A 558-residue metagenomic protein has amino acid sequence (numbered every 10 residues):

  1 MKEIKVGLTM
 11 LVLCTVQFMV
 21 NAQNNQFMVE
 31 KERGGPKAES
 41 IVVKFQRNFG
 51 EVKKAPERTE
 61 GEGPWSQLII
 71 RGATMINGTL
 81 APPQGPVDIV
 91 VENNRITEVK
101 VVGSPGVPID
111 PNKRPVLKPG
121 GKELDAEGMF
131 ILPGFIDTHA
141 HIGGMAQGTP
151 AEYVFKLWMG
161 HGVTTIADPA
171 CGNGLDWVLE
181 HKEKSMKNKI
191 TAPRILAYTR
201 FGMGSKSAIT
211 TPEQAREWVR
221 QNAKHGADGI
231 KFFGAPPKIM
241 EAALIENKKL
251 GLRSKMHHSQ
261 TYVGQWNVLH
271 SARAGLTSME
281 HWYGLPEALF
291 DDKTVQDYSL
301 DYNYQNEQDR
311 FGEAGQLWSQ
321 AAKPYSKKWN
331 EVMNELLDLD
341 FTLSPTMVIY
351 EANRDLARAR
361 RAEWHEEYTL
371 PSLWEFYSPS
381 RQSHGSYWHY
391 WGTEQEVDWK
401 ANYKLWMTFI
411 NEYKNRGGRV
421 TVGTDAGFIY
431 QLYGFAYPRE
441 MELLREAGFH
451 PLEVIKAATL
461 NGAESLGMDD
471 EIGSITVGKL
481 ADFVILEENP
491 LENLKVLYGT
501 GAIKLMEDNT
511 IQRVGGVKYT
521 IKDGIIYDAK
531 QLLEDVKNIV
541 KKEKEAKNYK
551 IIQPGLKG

Functional and structural regions predicted by a protein language model:
Q23-W65, K113-R114: N-terminal pre-domain segments of enzymes
F27-M28, R33, Q221-D228, L285-E442 (+3 more regions): Active-site neighborhoods of metal-dependent hydrolases
F49-P64, M75, A81-L132: Histidine-rich, glycine-flanked metal-binding segment
R71-I76, W388-D398, Y403, T408 (+2 more regions): C-terminal helical cap
K113-N188, S207-E213, W266-A272, D292-K293: Metal-associated gating/positioning segment near the N- to mid-region
V154-L175, A192-G202, A223-A235, L244 (+4 more regions): Divalent metal-dependent hydrolysis catalytic cores, especially in the metallo-beta-lactamase
R200-L250, S278, Q305-K323: Active-site gating/metal-coordination segments in enzymes
L480-D535: C-terminal cap of metal-dependent C-N hydrolases
